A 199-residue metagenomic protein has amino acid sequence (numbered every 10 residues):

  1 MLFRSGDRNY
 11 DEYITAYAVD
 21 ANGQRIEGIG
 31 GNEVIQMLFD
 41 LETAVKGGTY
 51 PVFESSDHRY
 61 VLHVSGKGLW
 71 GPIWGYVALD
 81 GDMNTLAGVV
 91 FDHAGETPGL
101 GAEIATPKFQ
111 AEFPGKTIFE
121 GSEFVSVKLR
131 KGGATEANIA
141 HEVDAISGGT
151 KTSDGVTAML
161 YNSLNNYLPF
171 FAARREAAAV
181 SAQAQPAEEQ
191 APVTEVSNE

Functional and structural regions predicted by a protein language model:
M1-E199: Flexible, solvent-exposed loop/hinge segments and secondary-structure transition points
